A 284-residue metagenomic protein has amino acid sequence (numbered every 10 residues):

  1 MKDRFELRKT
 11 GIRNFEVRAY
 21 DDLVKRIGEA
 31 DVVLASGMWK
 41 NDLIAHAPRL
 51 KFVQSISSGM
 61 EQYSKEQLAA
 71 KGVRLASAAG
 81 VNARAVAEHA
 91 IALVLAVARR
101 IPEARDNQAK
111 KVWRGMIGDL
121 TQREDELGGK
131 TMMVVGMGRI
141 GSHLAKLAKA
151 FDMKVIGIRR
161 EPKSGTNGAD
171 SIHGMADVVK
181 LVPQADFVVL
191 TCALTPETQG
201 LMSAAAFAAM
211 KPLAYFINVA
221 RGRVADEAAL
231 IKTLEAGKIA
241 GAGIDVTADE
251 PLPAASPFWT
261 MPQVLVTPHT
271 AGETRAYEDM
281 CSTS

Functional and structural regions predicted by a protein language model:
M1-A76, S203: An N-terminal-biased, well-structured beta-alpha scaffold segment characteristic of Rossmann-like dinucleotide-binding
L23-R26, L43-H46, E126, K180-Q184 (+2 more regions): Structural alpha-helical scaffold elements that stabilize or flank donor/cofactor-binding regions in carbohydrate
I56-S57, R74-R84, R159, A176 (+2 more regions): Short beta->alpha connector loops at strand-helix junctions that form conserved, small/polar/Pro-enriched
V73, A79-T131: Phosphate-binding beta-alpha-beta segment of Rossmann-like dinucleotide-binding domains, i.e., the NAD(P)
A76-H89, E103-A104, A248-S284: C-terminal helix-to-coil terminal segments
M137-G138: Glycine-rich Rossmann-fold phosphate-binding loop(s) that bind the pyrophosphate of adenine dinucleotide cofactors
G141-S142: N-terminal Rossmann-fold NAD(P) dinucleotide-binding loop
E161-P257: Rossmann-like adenosine-cofactor binding region
